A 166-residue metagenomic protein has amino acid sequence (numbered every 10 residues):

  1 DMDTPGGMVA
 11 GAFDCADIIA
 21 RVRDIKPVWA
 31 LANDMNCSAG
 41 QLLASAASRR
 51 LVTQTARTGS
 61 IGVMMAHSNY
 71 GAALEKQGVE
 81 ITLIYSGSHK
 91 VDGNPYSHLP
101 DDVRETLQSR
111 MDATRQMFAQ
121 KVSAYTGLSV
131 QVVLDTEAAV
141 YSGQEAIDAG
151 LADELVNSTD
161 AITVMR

Functional and structural regions predicted by a protein language model:
D1-K26, M35-L42, A46-Y125, R166: Small-residue-centered hinge/linker elements
M2-T4, A32-N36, D153-T159: A mature extracytoplasmic/lumenal domain signature
G6, I61, E137, A152-D153: Short N-terminal micro-motifs specific to bacterial/archaeal maturation and metal-cluster initiation sites
L31-C37, D135-A139: Glycine-rich beta-to-alpha transition loops that act as phosphate-gripper elements at the mouths of alpha/beta enzyme
E105-V133, V140-Q144, A152-R166: C-terminal long alpha-helix characteristic of the crotonase
